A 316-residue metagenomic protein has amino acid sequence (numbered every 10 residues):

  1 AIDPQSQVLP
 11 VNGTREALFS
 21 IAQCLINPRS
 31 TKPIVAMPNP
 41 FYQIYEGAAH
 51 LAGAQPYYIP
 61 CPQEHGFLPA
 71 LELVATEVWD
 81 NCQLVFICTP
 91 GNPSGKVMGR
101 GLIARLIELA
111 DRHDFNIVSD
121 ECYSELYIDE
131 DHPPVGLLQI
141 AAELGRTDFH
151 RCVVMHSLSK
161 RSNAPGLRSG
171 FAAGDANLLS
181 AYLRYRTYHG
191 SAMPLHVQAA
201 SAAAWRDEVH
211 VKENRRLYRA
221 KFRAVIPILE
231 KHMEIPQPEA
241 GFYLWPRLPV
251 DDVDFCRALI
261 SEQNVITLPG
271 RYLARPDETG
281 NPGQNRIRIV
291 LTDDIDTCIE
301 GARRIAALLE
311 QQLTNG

Functional and structural regions predicted by a protein language model:
A1-G316: PLP-dependent class I/II
